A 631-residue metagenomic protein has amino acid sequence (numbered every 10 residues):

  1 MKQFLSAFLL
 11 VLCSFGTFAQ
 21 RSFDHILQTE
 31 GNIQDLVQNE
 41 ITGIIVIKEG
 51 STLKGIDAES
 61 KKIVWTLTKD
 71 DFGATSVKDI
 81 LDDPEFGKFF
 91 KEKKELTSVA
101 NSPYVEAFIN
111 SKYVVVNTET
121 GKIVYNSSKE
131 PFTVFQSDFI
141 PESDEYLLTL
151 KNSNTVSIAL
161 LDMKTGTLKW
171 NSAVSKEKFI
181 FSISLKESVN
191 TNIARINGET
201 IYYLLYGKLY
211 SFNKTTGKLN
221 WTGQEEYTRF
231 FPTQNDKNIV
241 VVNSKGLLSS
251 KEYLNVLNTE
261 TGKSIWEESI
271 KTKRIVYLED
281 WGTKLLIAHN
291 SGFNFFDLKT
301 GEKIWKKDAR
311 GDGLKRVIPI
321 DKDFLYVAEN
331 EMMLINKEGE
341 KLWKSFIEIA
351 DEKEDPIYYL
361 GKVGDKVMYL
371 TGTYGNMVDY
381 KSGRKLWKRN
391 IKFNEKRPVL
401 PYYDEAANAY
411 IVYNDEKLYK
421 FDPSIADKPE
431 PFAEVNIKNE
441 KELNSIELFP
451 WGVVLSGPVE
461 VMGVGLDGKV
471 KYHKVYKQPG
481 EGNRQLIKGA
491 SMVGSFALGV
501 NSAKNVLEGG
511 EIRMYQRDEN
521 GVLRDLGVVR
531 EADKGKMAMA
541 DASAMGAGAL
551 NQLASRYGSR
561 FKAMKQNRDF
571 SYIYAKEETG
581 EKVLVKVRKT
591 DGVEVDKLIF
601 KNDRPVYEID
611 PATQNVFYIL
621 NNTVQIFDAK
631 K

Functional and structural regions predicted by a protein language model:
M1-F23: Bacterial Sec-dependent N-terminal signal peptides
A19-K631: Secretory-pathway ectodomains
